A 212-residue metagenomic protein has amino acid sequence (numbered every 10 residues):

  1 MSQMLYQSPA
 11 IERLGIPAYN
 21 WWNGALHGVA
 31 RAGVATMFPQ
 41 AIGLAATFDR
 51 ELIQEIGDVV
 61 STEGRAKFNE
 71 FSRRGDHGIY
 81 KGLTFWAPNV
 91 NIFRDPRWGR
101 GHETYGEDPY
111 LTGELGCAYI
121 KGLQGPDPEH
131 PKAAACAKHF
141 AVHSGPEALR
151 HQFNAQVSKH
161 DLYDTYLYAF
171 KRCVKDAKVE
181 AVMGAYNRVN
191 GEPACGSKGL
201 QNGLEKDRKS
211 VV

Functional and structural regions predicted by a protein language model:
M1-V212: Glycoside hydrolase catalytic-domain context in secreted enzymes
